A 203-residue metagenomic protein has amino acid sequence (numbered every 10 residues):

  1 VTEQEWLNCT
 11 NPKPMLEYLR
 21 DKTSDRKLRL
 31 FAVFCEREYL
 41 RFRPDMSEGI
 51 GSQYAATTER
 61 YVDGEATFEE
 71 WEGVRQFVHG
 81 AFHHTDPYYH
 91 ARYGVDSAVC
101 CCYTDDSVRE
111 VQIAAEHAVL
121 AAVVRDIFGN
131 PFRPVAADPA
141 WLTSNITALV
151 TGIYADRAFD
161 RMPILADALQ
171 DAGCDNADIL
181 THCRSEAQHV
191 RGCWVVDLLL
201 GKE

Functional and structural regions predicted by a protein language model:
V1-E203: Structured binding/interaction patches within domain cores
